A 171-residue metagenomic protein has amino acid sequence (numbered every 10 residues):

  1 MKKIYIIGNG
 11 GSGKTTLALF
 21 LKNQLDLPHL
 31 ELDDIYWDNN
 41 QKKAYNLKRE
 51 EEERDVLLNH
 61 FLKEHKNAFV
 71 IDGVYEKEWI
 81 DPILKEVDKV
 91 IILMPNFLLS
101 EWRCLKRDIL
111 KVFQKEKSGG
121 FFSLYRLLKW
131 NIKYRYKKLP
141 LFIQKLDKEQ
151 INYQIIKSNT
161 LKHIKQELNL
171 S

Functional and structural regions predicted by a protein language model:
I6: Hydrophobic anchor at the beta1->P-loop junction of P-loop NTPases
G10: The conserved Walker
T15: Walker A/P-loop
L19, N23-N67: Conserved substrate/cofactor phosphate-moiety recognition/catalytic segment in nucleotide-dependent phosphotransferases
G73-I83: Switch II of P-loop NTPase G domains
E86-D108: Conserved phosphate-donor/acceptor-positioning beta-strand/loop module used by diverse small-molecule
K133-S171: NTP-dependent small-molecule kinase module
